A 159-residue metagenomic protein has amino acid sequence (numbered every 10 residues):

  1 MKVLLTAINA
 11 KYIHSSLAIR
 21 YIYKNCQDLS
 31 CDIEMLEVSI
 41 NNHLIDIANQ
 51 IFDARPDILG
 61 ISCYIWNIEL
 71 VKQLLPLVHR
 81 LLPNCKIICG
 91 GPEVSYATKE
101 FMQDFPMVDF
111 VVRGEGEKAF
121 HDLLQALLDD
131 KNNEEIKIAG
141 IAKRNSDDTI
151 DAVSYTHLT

Functional and structural regions predicted by a protein language model:
K2, A7, A18, I22-A152: Glycine-rich beta-alpha loop elements in corrinoid/cobalamin-binding modules across cobalamin-dependent enzymes
Y12-L17: Short N-terminal binding/cap micro-motifs at the start of the first secondary-structure element
T156-T159: Conserved small/polar residues in nucleotide/adenosyl-binding loops
